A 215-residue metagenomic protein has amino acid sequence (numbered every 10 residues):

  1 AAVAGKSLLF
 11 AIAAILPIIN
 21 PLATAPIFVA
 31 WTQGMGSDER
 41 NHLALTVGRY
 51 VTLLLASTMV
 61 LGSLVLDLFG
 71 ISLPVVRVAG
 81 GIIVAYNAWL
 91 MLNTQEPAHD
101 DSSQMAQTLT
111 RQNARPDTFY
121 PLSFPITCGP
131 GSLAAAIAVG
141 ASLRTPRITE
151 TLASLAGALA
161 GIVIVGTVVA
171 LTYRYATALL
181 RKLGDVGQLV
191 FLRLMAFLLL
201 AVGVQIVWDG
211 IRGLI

Functional and structural regions predicted by a protein language model:
A1-I18, T94, D101, M105-S123: Small-residue-enriched transmembrane helix starts and helix-helix packing motifs in multi-pass inner-membrane proteins
S7-M59: Juxtamembrane transmembrane-helix termini in multi-pass membrane transport proteins
S7-T24, L73-I82, S154-V169: Structural signature of hydrophobic alpha-helical transmembrane segments
F10-L16, A25-W31, Y120-P125, L133-S142: Generic transmembrane alpha-helix signature in multi-pass membrane proteins, especially transporters/channels
G36-R49, R147-A160, L189: Membrane-interface alpha-helices at helix entry/exit sites of multi-pass transporters
G36-S37, S57-A79, V168-R212: Transmembrane-helix boundary and interhelical-loop signature of multi-pass inner-membrane proteins
N41-Q95: Membrane helix-loop-helix hairpins that form the core translocation module of multi-pass transporters
I83-A106, V202-G213: Transmembrane helix exit motif
